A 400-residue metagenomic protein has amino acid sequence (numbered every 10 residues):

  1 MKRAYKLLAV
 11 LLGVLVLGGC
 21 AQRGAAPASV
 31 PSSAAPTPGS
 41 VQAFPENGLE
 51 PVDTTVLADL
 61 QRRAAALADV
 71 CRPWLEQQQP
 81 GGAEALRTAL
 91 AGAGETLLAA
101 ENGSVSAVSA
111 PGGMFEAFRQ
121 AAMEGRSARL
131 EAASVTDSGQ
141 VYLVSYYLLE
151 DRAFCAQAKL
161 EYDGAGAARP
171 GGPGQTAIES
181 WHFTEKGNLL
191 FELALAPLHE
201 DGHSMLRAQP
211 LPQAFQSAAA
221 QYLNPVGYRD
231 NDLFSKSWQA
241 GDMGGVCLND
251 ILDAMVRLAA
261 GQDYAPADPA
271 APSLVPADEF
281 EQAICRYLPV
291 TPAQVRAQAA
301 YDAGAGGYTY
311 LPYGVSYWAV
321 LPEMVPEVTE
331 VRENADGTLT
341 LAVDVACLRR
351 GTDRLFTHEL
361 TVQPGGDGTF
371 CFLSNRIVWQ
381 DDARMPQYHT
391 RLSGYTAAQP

Functional and structural regions predicted by a protein language model:
M1-L8: Bacterial N-terminal signal peptides that target proteins for export
K2, A26-P27: Short intrinsically disordered, low-complexity coil segments enriched in acidic
V16-G19: C-terminal motif of bacterial Sec signal peptides marking the signal peptidase cleavage site
A21-R23: Bacterial signal peptide processing site
P27-P400: Mature, Sec-exported extracytoplasmic domains of Gram-positive
